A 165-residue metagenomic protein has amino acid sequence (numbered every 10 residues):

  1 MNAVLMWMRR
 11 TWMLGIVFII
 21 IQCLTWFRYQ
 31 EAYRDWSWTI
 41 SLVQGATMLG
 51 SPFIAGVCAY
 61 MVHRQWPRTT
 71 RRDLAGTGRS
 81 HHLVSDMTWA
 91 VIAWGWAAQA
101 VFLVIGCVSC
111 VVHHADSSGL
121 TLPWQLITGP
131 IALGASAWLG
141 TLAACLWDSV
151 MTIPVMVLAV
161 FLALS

Functional and structural regions predicted by a protein language model:
M1-G15: Aromatic- and glycine-rich beta-strand/loop motifs that create alpha-glucan
I19-F53, C58, T88-L158, A163: Secretory targeting signals
V57-W94: Helix-loop-helix units of permease transmembrane domains in multi-pass membrane transporters, especially ABC
